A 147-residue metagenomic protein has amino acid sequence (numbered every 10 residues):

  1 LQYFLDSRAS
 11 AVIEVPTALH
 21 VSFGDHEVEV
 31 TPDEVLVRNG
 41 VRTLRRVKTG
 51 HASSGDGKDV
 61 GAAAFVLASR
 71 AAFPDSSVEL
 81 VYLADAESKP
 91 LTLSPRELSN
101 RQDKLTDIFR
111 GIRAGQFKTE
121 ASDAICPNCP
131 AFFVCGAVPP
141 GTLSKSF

Functional and structural regions predicted by a protein language model:
L1-F147: RecB-family 4Fe-4S metal-dependent nuclease core
